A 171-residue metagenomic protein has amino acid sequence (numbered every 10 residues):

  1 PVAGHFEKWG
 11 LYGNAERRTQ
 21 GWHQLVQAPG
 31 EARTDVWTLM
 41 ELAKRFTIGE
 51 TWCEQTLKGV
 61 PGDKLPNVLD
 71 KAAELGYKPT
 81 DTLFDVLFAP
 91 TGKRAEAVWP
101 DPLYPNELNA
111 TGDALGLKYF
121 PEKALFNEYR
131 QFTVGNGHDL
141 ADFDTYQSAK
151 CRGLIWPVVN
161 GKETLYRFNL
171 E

Functional and structural regions predicted by a protein language model:
P1-D101, N106-N109, G116-N127, Q131-F143 (+3 more regions): Non-catalytic alpha/beta scaffold blocks inside enzyme catalytic domains
L170: Active-site proximal loops enriched in glycine and acidic residues that flank catalytic Cys/His/Asp and coordinate
